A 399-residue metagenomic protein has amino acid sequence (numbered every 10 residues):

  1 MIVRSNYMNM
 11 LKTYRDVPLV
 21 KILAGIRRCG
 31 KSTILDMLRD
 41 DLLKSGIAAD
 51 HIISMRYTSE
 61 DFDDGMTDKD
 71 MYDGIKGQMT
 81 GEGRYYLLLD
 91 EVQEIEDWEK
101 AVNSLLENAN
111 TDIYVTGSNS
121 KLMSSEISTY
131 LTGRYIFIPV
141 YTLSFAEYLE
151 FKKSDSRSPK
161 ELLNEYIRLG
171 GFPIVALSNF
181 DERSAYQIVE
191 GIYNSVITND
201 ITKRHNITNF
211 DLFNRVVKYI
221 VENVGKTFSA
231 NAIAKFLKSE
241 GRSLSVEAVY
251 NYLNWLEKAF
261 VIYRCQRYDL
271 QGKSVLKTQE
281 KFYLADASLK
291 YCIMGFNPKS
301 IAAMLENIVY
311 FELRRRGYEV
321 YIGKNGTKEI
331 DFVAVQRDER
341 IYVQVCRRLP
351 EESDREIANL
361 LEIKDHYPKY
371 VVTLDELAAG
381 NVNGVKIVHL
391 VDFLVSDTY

Functional and structural regions predicted by a protein language model:
I2-D16: Pre-Walker A adenine-sensing motif
L23: Hydrophobic anchor at the beta1->P-loop junction of P-loop NTPases
K31: Conserved lysine of the Walker
I34, L38: Hydrophobic positions on the alpha1 helix immediately C-terminal to the Walker A/P-loop
I53-G83: Short glycine-rich substrate-engagement loop in P-loop NTPases that contacts/grips substrate
D112-S118, P139: Structural recognition of the conserved hydrophobic beta-strand(s) that form the central parallel beta-sheet of P-loop
K121-F137, K152-K153: Short regulatory helix/loop adjacent to the ATP-binding pocket of P-loop NTPases
F180-E339: Accessory nucleic acid-recognition modules appended to NTPase machines
